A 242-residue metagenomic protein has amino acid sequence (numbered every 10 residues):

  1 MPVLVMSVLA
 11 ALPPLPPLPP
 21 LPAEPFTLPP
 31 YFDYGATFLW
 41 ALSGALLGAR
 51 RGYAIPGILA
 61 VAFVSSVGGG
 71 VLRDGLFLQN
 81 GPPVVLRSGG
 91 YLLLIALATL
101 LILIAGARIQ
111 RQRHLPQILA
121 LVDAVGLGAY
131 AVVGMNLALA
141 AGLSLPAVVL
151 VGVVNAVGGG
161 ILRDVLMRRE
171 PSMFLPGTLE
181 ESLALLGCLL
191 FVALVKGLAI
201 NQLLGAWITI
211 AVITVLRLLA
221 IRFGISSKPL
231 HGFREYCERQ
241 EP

Functional and structural regions predicted by a protein language model:
M1-L28: Short, strongly hydrophobic alpha-helical membrane anchors
E24-T37, P83-L97, S144-V157: Structural signature of hydrophobic alpha-helical transmembrane segments
P30-S43, V61-V64, G187: The first (N-terminal) embedded transmembrane alpha-helix
L42-R51, D74, L101-P116, I161-S172 (+1 more regions): C-terminal ends of transmembrane helices
P56-V64, S88-L93, H114-G126, V151 (+2 more regions): Cytoplasmic-side transmembrane-helix entry/capping segments in multi-pass membrane proteins
A60-V64, V71-F77, L150, V154 (+2 more regions): Short, structured motif recognition centered on aromatic/hydrophobic residues
A62-G70, A120-N136, L179-V192, C237-P242: Small-residue-rich segments of transmembrane alpha-helices in multi-pass membrane proteins, especially helix faces
S88-L92, S144-V149, P176-L185, A199-I210: Loop-to-transmembrane alpha-helix initiation sites
